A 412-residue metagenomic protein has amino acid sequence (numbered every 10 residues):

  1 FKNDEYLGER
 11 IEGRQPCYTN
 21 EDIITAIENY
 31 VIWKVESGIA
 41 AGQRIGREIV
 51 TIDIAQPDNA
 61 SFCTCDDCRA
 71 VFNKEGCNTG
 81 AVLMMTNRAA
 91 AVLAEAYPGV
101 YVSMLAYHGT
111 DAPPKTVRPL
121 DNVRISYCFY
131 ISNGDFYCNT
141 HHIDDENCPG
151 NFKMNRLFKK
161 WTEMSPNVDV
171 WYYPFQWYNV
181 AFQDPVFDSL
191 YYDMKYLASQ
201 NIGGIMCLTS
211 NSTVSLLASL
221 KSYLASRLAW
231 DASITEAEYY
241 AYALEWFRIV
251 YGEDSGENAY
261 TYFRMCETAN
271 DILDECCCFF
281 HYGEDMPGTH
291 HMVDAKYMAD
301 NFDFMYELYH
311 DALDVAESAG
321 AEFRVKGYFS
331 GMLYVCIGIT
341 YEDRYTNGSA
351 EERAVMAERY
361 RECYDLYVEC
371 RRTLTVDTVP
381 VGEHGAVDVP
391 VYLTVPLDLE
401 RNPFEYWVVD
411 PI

Functional and structural regions predicted by a protein language model:
F1-I11, F62-T64, V168-N179, V214: Aromatic-lined carbohydrate-binding/catalytic grooves of carbohydrate-active enzymes
F1-R10, G46, Y101, L208: Glycine-rich, aromatic-flanked loop segments that form ligand/cofactor-binding clefts across common enzyme folds
G13-Q15, N20-T162, Y172: Gly/Pro-rich turn-and-neighbor structural signature
T19-D22, K74-M84, E146-G150, A181-S189 (+3 more regions): Alpha-helix N-cap and loop-to-helix initiation/capping positions
D22-T25, W33, D145-R264, H281 (+1 more regions): Structured mid-domain segments that build the active-site/substrate or prosthetic-cofactor binding neighborhood
M85-V100, L157-V168, L197-G203, F304 (+1 more regions): A structural motif corresponding to the C-terminal end of an alpha-helix and its immediate exit/capping segment
S103-G134, A181-S189, V214-Y223, Y334-I337 (+1 more regions): Substrate-binding cleft/loops of secretory-pathway carbohydrate-active enzymes
N201, L228-I412: Catalytic domains of carbohydrate-active enzymes that cleave complex glycans
